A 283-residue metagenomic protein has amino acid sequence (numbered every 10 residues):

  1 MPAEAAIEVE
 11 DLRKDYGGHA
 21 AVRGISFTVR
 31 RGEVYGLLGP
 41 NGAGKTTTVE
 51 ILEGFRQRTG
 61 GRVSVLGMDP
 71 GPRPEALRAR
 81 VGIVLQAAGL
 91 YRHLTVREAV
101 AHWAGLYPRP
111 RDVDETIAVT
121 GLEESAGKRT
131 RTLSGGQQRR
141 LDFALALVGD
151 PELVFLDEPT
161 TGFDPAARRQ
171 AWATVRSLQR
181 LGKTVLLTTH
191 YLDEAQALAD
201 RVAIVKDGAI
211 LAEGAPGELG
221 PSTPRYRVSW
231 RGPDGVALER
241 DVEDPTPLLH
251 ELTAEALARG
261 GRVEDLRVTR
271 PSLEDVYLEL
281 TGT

Functional and structural regions predicted by a protein language model:
M1, R13, G282-T283: C-terminal end-of-chain micro-motif
M1, Y91, A104-G105, R240 (+1 more regions): A general boundary/transition motif marking the beginning of the first structured unit of a protein
M1-A5, L219: Extreme N-terminus of proteins, especially the signal/transit-peptide cleavage junction and the first residues
E4-I7, K14-L187, L192-K206, A212: ABC transporter nucleotide-binding domains
E10, T28, S229-R231: Residue-level recognition of well-ordered beta-strand positions that form the cores of beta-sheet-rich folds across
D11, G36, V84, S177 (+5 more regions): Acidic/proline-rich low-complexity IDRs
P216-T283: Short, charged/small-residue-rich alpha-helical element at the C-terminal edge of ABC transporter nucleotide-binding
